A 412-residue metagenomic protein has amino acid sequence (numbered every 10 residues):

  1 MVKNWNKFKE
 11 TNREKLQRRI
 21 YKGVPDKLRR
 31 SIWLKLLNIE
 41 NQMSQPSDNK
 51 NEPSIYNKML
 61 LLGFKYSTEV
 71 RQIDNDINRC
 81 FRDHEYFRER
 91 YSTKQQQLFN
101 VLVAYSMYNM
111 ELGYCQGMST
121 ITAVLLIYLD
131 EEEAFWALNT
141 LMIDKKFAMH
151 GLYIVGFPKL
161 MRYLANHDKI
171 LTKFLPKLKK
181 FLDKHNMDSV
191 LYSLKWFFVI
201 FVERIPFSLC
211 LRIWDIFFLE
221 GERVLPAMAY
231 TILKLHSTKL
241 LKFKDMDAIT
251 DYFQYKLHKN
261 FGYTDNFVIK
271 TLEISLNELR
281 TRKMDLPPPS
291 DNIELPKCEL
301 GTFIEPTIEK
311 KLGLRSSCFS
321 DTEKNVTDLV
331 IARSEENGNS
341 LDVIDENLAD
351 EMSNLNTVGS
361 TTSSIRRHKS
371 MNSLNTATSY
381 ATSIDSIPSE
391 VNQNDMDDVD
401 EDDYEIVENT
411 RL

Functional and structural regions predicted by a protein language model:
M1-L412: Helix-rich, well-folded core regions that mediate interactions or catalysis
